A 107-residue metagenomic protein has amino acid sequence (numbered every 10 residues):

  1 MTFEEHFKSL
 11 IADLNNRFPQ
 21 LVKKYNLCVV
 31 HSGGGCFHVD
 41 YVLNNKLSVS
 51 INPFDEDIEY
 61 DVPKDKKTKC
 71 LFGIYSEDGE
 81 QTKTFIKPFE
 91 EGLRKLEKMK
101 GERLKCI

Functional and structural regions predicted by a protein language model:
M1, V29-V30, M99: Detector for methionine-enriched segments
F3-N26: Amphipathic alpha-helical segments
F7-L14, D65-I107: Ampiphathic alpha-helical segments that act as solvent-exposed interaction surfaces
P19-K66: Amphipathic, interaction-prone secondary-structure segments
